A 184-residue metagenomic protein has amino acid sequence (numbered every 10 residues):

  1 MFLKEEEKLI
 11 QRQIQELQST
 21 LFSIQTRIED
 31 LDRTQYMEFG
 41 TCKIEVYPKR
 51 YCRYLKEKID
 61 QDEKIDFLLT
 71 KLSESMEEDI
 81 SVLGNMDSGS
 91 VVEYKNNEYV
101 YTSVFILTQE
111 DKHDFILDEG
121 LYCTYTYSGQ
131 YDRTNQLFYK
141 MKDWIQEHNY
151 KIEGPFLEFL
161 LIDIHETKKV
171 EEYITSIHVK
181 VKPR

Functional and structural regions predicted by a protein language model:
M1-R184: A solvent-exposed interaction/effector surface
